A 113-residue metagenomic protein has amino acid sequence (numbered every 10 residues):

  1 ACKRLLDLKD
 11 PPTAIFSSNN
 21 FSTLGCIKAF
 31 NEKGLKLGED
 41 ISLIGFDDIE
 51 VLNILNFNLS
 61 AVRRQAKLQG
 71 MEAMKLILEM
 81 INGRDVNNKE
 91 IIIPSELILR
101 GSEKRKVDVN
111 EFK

Functional and structural regions predicted by a protein language model:
K3-R4, L8-F112: Flexible loop/turn connectors
